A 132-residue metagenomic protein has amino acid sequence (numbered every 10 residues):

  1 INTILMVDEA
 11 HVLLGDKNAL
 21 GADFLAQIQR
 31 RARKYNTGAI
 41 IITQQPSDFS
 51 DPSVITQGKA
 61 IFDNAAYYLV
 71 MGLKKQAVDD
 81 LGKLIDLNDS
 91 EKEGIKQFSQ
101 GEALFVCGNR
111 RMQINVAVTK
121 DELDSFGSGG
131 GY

Functional and structural regions predicted by a protein language model:
I1, I95-Y132: Conserved P-loop NTPase motor module
I1-G94, K120: Conserved P-loop NTPase motor cores
